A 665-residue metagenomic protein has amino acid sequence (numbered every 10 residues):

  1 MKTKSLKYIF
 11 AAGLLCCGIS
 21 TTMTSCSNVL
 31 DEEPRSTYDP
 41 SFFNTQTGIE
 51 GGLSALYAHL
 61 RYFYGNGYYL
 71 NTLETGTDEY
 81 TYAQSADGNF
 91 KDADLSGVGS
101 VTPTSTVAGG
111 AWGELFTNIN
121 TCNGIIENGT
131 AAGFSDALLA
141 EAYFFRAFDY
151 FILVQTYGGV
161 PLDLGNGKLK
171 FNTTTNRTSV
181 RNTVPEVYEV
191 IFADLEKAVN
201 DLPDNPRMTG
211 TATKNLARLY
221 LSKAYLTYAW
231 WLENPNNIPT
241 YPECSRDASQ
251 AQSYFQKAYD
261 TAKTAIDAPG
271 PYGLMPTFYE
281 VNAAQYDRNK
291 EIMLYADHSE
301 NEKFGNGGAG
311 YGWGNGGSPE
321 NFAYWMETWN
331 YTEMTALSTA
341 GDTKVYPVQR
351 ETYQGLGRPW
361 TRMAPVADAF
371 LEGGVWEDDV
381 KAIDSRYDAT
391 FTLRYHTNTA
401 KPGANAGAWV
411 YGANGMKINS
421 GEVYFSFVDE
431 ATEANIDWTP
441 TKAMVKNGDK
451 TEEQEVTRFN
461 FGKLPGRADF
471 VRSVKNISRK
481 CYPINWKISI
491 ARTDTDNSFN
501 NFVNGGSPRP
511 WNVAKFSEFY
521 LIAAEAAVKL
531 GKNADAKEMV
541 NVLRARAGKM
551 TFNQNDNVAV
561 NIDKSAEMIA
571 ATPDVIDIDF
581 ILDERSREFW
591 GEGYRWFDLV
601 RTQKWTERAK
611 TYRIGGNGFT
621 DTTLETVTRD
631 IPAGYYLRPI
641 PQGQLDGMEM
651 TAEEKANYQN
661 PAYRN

Functional and structural regions predicted by a protein language model:
K2-T3, G18-T47, A147, I191 (+3 more regions): Bacterial Sec-dependent N-terminal signal peptides
C26-T72, Q644, M648-N665: Membrane-proximal, proline-rich intrinsically disordered regions
Q46, E50-Y68, S85-V160, N176-K214 (+3 more regions): Conserved, well-structured interaction surfaces
L115, V190, E280-R358, R362 (+4 more regions): Long, intrinsically disordered, low-complexity segments
V154-P161, P206-R207, A224-N236, G531-K532: Short coil/turn linking the two alpha-helices of tandem helical-hairpin repeats
T361-A514: Flexible, polar/acidic helix-loop-strand segments at domain edges
